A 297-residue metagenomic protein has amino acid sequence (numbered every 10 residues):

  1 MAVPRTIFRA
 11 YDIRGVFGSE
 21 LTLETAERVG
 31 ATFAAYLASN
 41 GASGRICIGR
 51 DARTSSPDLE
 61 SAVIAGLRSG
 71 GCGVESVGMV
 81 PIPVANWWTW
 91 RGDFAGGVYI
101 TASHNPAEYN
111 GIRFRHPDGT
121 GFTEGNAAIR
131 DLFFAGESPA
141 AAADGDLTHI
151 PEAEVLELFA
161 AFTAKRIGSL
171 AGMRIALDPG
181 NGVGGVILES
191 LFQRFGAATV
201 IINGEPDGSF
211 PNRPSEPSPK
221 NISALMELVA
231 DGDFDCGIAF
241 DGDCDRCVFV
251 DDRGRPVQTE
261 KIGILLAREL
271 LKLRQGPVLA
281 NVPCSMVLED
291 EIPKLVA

Functional and structural regions predicted by a protein language model:
M1-A65, S69-G70, E152-M173: An N-terminal, well-structured beta->alpha segment
S43-Y109, S190-V250: N-terminal small/polar loop signature for handling phosphorylated ligands or for N-terminal nucleophile
I46-G49, L177, Q275-L279: Conserved PLP-anchoring active-site segment centered on the Schiff-base-forming lysine
S56-S61, N126, G185-E189, E289: Short, surface-exposed alpha-helical segments at coil->helix boundaries
N110-G232: Gly/Ser/Thr-enriched, mixed-charge loops and adjacent short helices that form phosphate/oxyanion-binding elements
F114-P117, V248-D252, P293: Short beta-strand-to-turn element immediately C-terminal to the catalytic PLP-Schiff-base lysine in fold type I
A128-A161, K165, R253-A297: Proline/glycine-rich low-complexity loops and linkers
I175, C236-F240, V278: Residue-level marker for buried hydrophobic side chains located in beta-strands that build the well-ordered beta-sheet
